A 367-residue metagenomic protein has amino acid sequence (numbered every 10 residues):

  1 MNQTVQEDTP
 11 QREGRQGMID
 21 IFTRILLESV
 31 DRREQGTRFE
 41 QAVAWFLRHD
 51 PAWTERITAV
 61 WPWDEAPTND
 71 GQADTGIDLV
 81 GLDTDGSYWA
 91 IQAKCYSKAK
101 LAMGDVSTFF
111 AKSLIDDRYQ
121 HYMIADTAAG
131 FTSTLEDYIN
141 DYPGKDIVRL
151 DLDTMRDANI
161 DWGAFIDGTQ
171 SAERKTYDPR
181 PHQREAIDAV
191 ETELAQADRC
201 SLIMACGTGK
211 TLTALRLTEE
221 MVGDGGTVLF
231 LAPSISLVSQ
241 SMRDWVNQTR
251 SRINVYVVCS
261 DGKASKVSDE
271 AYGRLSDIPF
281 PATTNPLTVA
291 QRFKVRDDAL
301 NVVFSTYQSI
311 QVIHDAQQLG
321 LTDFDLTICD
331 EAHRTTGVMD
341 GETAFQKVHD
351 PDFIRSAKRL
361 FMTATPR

Functional and structural regions predicted by a protein language model:
N2-V30, E34, F46, W53-E55 (+5 more regions): ATP-dependent helicase/translocase motor core
Q35-D117, T132-L135: Catalytic centers of nucleases
G86-S87, D117-Y122, P143-K145, G225-G226 (+3 more regions): Short glycine-/polar-rich loops that comprise or flank the Walker A/P-loop and associated switch/sensor motifs
G226-T249, Y256-K263, S309: Conserved Walker A/P-loop ATP-binding site and its immediately adjacent core in helicase/helicase-like ATPase domains
V257-V267, P279-T284, Y307-V312: Conserved helicase motor
L287-D323: Conserved helix/coil segment N-terminal to the catalytic DExD/H
Q308-S309, A332-T336, P366: Catalytic acidic motif of RecA-like/P-loop NTPases
L319-F361: SF2 helicase catalytic motif II
